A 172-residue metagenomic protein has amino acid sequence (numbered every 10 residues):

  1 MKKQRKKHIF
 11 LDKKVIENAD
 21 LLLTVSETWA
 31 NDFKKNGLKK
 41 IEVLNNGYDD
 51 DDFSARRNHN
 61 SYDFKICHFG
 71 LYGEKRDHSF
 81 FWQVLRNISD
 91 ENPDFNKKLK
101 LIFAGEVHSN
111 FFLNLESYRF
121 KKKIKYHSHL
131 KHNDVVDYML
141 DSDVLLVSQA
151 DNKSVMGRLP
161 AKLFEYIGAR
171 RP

Functional and structural regions predicted by a protein language model:
K3-L21: Membrane-proximal helix-turn-helix segments that form the acceptor-binding/catalytic region of lipid-linked
V25, L44, I66-G70, A104 (+1 more regions): Short hydrophobic "strand-cap" motifs at the C-terminus of beta-strands
T28, G47: Carbohydrate-associated surface elements
K34, Y48-D63: Acidic anion/phosphate-binding donor-loop and adjacent secondary structure in glycosyltransferase catalytic cores
H59-R76, W82-R86: Conserved donor-binding/catalytic core segment of Leloir-type glycosyltransferases
R76, K131-Y138, L145-I167: Nucleotide-sugar-dependent
P93-G105, N110-D137: Nucleotide-activated donor-binding/catalytic signature segment of Leloir-type glycosyltransferases, i.e., the conserved
D143, R170-R171: A short alpha->beta transition loop at the rim of the catalytic pocket in nucleotide-sugar-dependent
